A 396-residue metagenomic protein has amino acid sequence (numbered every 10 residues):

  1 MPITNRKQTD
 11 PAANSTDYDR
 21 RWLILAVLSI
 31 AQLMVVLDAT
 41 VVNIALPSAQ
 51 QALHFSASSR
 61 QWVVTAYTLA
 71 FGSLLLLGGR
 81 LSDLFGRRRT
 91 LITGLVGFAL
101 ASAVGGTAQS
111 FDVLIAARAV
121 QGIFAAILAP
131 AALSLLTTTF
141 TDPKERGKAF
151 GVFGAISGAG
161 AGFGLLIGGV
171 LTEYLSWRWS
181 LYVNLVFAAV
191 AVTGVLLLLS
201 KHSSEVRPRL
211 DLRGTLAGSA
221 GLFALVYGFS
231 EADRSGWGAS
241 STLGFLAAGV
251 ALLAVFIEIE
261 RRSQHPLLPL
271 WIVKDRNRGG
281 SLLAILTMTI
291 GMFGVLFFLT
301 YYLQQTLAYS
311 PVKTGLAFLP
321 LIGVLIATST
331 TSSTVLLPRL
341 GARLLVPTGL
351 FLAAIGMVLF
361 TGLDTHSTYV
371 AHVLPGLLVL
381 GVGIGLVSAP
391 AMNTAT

Functional and structural regions predicted by a protein language model:
P2-L197, T331-S333, R339-L340, V346 (+3 more regions): Transmembrane-helix bundle of Major Facilitator Superfamily
N14-S15, V192-S219, R261-R276, P338: Flexible interhelical linker loops that connect adjacent transmembrane helices in multi-pass membrane transporters
R21-A70, S176, G238-F245, L252 (+1 more regions): Transmembrane core module of solute transporters
L69, V96, L100-A103, L185-V192 (+4 more regions): Hydrophobic alpha-helical transmembrane segments of multipass integral membrane proteins
F111-D112, S176-R178, K201-P208, A232-G238 (+2 more regions): Membrane-interface helix caps and helix-loop-helix hairpins in membrane proteins
A131-F140, Y301, S388-T396: Intracellular helix-loop hinge segments at the cytoplasmic ends of transmembrane helices in 12-TM rocker-switch-type
L133, L185-S204, S219-E231, A248-S263: C-terminal membrane-cytosol helix-exit motif in multi-pass small-molecule transporters
D142-G147, E173-W179, S203-R209, Q305-K313: Short juxtamembrane and helix-loop transition motifs at transmembrane-helix boundaries in membrane proteins
